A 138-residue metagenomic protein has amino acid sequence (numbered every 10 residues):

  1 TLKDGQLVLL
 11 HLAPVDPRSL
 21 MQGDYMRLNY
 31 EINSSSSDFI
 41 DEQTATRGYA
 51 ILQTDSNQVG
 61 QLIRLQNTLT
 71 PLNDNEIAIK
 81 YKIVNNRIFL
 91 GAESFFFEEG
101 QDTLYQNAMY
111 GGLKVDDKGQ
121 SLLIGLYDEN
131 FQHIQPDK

Functional and structural regions predicted by a protein language model:
T1-K3: Short N-terminal edge-element motif at the start of the domain
G5-E42: Short extracytoplasmic
L10-A13, P71-N75: A broad, low-specificity signal for short, low-complexity segments enriched in glycine/proline and polar/charged
M21-D24, I40-G48, G100-A108: Short nucleic-acid-contacting surface segments enriched for D/E, G, S/T with interspersed K/R
M26-R27, Q43, Q66-T68, D128-N130: Short intrinsically disordered coil segments
S37-R47, I51-D55, T70: Short, structured protein-protein interaction patches enriched in aromatics and acidic/basic residues, typified by
A50-Q53, V59-L65, L72-K138: Extracytoplasmic/periplasmic terminal helices and flexible tails
